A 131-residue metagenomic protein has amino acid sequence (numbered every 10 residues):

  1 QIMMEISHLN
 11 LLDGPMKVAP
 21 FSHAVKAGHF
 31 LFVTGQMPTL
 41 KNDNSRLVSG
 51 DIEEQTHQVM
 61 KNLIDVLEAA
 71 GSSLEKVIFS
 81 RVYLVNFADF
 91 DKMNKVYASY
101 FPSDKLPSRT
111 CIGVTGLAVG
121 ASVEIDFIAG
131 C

Functional and structural regions predicted by a protein language model:
Q1-I78, L84-C131: N-terminal presequence-like segments and the immediate start of the first folded domain
